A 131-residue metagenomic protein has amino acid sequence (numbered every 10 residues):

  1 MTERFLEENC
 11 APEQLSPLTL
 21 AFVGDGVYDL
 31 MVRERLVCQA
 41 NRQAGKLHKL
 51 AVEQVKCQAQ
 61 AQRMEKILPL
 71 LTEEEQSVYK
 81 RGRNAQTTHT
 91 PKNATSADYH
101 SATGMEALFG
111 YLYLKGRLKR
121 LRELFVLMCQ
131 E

Functional and structural regions predicted by a protein language model:
M1-E131: Double-stranded RNA-binding/processing signature
